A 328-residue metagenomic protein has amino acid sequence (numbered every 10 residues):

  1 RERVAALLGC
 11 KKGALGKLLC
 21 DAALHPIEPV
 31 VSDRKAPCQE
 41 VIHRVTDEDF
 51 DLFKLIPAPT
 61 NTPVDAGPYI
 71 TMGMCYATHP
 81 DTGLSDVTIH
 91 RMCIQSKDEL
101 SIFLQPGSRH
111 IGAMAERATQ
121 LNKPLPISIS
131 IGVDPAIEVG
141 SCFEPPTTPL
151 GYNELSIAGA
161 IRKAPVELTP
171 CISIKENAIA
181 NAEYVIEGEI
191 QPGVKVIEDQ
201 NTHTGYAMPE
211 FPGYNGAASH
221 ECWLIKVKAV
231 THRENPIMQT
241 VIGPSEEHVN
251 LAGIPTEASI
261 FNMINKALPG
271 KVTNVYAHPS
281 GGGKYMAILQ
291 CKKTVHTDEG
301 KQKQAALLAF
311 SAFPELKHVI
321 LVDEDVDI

Functional and structural regions predicted by a protein language model:
R1-L224, K228-I328: Extended, highly charged
